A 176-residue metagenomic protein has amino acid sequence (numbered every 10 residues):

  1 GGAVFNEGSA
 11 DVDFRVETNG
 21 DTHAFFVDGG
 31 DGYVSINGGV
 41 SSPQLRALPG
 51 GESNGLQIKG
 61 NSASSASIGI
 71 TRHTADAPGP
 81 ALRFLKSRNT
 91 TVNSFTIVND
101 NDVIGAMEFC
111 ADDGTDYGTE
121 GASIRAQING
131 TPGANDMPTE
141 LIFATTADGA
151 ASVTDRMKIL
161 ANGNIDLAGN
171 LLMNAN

Functional and structural regions predicted by a protein language model:
G1-E120, I128-N176: Trimeric beta-solenoid/beta-helix "fiber body" segments of extracellular/virion adhesins and depolymerases
